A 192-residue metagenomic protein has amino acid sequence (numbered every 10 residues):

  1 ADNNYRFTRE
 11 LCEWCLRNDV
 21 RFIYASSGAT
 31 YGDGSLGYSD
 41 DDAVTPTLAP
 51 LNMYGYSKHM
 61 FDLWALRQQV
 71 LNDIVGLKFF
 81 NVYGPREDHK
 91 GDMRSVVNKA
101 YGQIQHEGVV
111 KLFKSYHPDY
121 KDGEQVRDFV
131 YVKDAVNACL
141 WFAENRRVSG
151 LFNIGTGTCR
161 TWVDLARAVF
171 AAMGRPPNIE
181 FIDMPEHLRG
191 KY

Functional and structural regions predicted by a protein language model:
D2, P50-H59, K90-N98, D128-F129 (+1 more regions): Short-chain dehydrogenase/reductase
R9-L51, V75: Conserved Rossmann-fold NAD(P)-dependent oxidoreductase catalytic core, especially the SDR/UDP-sugar
F22-S26, V75-N81, D128, N153-I154: Structural signature of the Rossmann-like NAD(P)-dependent dehydrogenase/reductase core
T30-Y31, V82-G84, A135: Conserved sequence/active-site signature of Rossmann-fold short-chain dehydrogenase/reductase
D33, A49-F80, K99-H106: Active-site Tyr-X1-5-Lys
E87-D92, K191-Y192: Short, solvent-exposed loop/turn segments at secondary-structure boundaries
I104-Y192: C-terminal substrate-binding subdomain of Rossmann-fold SDR/epimerase-dehydratase oxidoreductases
